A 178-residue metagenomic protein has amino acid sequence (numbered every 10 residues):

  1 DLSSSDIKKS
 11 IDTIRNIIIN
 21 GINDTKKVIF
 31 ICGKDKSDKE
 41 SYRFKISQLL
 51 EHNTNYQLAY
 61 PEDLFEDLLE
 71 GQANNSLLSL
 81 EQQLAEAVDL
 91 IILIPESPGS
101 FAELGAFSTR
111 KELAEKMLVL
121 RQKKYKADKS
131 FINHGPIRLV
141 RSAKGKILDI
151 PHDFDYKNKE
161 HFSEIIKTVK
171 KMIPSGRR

Functional and structural regions predicted by a protein language model:
D1-R178: Conserved catalytic or regulatory cores that recognize and/or transform ribose-phosphate-containing ligands
